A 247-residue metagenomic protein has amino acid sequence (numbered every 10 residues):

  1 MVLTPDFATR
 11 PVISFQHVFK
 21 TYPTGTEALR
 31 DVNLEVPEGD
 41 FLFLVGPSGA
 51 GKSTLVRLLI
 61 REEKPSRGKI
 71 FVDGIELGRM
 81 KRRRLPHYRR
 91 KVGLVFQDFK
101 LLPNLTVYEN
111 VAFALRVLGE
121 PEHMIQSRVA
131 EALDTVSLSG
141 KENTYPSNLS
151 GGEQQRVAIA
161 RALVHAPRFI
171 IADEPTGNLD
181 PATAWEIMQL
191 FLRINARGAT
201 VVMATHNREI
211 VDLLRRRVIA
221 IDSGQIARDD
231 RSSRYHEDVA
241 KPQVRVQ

Functional and structural regions predicted by a protein language model:
P23, L77-G93, E122, A196 (+1 more regions): ABC ATPase NBD coupling module
I60: Helix-to-loop junction immediately C-terminal to a conserved catalytic motif
G68-E76: Conserved ABC transporter NBD signature motif
L105-F113: Short coil-to-helix segment of the ABC ATPase nucleotide-binding domain corresponding to the Q-loop/switch region
Y145-L149, E153: Conserved ABC ATPase signature
A166: Conserved catalytic motifs of ABC-family nucleotide-binding domains
I170-D173: Catalytic Walker B motif of ABC-type/P-loop ATPase nucleotide-binding domains
